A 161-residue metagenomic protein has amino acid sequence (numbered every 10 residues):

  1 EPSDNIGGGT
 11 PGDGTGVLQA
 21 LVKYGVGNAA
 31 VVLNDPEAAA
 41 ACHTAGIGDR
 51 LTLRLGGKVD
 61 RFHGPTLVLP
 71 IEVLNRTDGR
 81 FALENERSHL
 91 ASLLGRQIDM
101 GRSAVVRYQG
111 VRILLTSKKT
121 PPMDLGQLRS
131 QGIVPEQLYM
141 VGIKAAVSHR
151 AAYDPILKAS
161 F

Functional and structural regions predicted by a protein language model:
E1-Q109, L114-K118: Hard-cation-handling environments
L83-F161: Extended hydrophobic packing segments that form well-structured cores
